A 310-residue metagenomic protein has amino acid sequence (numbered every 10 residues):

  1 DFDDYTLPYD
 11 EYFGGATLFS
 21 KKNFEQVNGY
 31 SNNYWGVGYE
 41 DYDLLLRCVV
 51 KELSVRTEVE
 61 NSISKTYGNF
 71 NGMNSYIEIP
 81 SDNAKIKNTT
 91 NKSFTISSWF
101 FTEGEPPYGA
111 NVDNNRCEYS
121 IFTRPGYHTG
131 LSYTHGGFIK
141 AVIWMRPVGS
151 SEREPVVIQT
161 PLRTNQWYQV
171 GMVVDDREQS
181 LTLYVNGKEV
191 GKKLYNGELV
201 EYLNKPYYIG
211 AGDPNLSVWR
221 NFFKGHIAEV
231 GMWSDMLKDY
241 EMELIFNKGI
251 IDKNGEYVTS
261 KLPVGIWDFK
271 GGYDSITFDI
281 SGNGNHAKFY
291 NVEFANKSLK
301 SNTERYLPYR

Functional and structural regions predicted by a protein language model:
D1-F2, T57: A short, conserved acidic/glycine-rich loop-to-beta-strand motif that forms the donor nucleotide-sugar/metal
F2-K22, Q26: A recurrent flexible, glycine/aromatic-enriched loop bordering the glycosyltransferase active site that acts as
L7-Y12, N28-G36, V157, N215-R220: Active-site rim elements
K22, Y39-L46, Y168, G225: A structural signal for well-ordered alpha-helical segments within the folded catalytic domains of diverse enzymes
E25, W35, V190-G191: Nucleotide phosphate-binding site architecture
N33-G36, E40-T66, E293-R310: C-terminal catalytic/acceptor-binding lobe
I63-Y309: Extracellular glycan-associated modules
